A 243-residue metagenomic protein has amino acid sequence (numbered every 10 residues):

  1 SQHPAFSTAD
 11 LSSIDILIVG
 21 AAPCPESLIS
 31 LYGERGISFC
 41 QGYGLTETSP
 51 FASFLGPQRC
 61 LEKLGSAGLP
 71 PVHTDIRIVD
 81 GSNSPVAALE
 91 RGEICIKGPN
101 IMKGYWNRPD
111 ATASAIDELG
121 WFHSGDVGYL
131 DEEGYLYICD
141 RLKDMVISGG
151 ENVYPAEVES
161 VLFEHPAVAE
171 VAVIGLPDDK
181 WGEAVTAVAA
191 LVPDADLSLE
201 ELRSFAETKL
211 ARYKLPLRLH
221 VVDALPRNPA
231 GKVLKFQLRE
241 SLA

Functional and structural regions predicted by a protein language model:
S1-E62, D75, S82: Gly/Ser/Thr-rich phosphate-binding loop
I16-V19, V173, H220-V221: Hydrophobic/anchoring residues in structured secondary elements
A21, G44, G68, D126 (+1 more regions): Active-site glycine-centered loops adjacent to acidic/histidine catalytic or metal-binding residues that shape
S30, R77-C95, S114, E132-E133 (+2 more regions): Conserved beta-loop-beta connector loops within the AMP-binding
C40-E47, A67-P70, I174-P177, H220: Beta-strand->loop->alpha-helix junctions that form or flank phosphate-binding loops in nucleotide-handling enzymes
L69-H73, S84-A115, E151-V153: Conserved ATP/PPi-binding loop(s) of AMP-dependent carboxylate-activating enzymes
V72-I76, G92, E183-V185, L217 (+1 more regions): Change "...and in nucleic-acid phosphodiester-cleaving endonucleases..." to "...and in nucleic-acid processing enzymes
G98, K103-G104, A111, L119 (+3 more regions): AMP-binding/adenylate-forming catalytic core of the ANL superfamily
